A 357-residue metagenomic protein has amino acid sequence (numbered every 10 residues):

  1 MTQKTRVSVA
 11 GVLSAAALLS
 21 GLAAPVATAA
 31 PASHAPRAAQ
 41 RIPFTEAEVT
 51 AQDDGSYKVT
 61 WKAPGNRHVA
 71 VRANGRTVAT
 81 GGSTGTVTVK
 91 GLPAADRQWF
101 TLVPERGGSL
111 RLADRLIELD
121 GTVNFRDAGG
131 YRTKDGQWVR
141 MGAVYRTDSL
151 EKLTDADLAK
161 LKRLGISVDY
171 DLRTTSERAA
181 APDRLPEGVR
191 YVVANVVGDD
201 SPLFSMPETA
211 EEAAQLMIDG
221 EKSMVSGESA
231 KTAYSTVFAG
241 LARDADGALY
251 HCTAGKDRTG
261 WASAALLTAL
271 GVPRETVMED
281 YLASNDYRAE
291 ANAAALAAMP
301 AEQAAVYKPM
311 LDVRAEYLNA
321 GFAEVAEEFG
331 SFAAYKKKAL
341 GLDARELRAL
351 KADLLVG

Functional and structural regions predicted by a protein language model:
T2-S14, L18-A248, A264-G357: Cys-dependent protein tyrosine phosphatase-like superfamily
H251: Class I SAM-dependent methyltransferase core
A254, R258-T259: Ser/Thr-glycine-rich phosphate-binding loops at phosphate-binding pockets of nucleotides, nucleotide cofactors
